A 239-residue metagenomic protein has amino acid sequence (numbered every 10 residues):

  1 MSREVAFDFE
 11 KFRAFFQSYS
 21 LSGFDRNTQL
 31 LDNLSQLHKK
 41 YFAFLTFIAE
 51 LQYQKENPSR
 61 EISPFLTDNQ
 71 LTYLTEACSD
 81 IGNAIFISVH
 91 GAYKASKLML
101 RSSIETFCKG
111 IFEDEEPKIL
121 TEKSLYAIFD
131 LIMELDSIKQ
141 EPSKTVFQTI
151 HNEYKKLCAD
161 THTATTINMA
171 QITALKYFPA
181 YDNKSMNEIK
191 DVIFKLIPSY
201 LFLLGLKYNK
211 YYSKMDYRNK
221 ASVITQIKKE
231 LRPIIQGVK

Functional and structural regions predicted by a protein language model:
M1-S59, K123-K239: Long, charged low-complexity segments
F47-S88: Long, hydrophobic/aromatic-enriched structural stretches that serve as scaffold segments
I62, K118-E122: Short, intrinsically disordered/low-complexity patches at protein termini and at juxtamembrane boundaries
L66-Q70, M99-S102, D114-E115, S143-K144 (+1 more regions): Solvent-exposed, well-ordered amphipathic alpha-helical segments that flank/support binding or catalytic loops
T67, F86, H90-Y93, N183-N187: Active-site oxyanion-binding pockets that recognize sulfate/phosphate
L74-E115: Short, hydrophobic, well-ordered secondary-structure elements
G110, P117-K118, I167, Q171: Short, polar/charged, Gly/Pro-enriched helix-capping and turn/loop motifs at alpha-helix termini and inter-helix linkers
